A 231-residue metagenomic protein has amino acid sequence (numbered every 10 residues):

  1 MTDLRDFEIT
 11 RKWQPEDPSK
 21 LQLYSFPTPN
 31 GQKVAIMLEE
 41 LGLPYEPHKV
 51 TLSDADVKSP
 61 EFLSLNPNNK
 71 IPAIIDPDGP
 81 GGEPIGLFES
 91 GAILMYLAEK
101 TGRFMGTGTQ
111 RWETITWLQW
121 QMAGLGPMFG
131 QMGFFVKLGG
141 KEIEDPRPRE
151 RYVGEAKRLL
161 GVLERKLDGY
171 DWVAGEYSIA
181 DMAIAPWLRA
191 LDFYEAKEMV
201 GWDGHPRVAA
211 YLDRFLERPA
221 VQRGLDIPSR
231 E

Functional and structural regions predicted by a protein language model:
M1-R147: GST-like domain detector, emphasizing the conserved glutathione-binding G-site in the N-terminal thioredoxin-like
T51, I179, P228: Short, solvent-exposed turn/loop segments enriched in Gly/Ser/Thr/Pro and often Arg
S64, E217, D226: Phosphate-coordinating loops and pocket residues in cytosolic domains that bind phosphorylated ligands
A92, R207, A220: Residue-level recognition of oxygen-bearing side chains
A98, W187-L188, L225: Active-site-flanking alpha-helical
L118-E217: GST-like fold's C-terminal all-alpha helical module
Q222-E231: C-terminal helix/juxtamembrane-tail motif
